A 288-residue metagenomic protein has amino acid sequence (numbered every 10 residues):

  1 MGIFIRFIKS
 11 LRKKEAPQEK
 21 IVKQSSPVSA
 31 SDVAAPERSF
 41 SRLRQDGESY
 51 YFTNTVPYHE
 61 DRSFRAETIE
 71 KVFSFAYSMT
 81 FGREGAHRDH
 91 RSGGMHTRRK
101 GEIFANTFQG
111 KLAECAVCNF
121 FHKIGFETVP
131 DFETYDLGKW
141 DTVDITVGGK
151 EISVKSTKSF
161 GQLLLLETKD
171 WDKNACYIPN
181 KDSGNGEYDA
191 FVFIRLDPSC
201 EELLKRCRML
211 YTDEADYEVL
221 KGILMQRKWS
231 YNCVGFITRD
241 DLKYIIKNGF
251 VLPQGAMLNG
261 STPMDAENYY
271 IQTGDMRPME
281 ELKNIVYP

Functional and structural regions predicted by a protein language model:
G2-T142, S156-P288: Nucleic-acid endonuclease domains
I145-G149: Active-site beta-strand termini and strand-to-loop segments that position acidic
